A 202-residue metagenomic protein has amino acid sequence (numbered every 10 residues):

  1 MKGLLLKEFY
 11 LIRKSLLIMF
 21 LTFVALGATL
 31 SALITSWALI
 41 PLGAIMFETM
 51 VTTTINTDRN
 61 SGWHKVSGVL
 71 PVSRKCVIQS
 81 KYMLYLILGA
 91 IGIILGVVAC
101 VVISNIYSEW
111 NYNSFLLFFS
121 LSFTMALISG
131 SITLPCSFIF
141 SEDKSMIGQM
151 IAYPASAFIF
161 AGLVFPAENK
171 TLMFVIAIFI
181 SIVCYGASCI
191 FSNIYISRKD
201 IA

Functional and structural regions predicted by a protein language model:
M1-G62, S80-A202: Hydrophobic alpha-helical transmembrane segments of membrane proteins
W63-S67: Ligand-binding grooves and catalytic loops that recognize ribose/phosphate and carbohydrate rings, and esterified lipid
G68-R74: Short helix-to-coil transition segments within interhelical loops that connect adjacent transmembrane helices
C76-I78: Alpha-helix N-cap/helix-start motif at helix boundaries, enriched for small hydrophobics
